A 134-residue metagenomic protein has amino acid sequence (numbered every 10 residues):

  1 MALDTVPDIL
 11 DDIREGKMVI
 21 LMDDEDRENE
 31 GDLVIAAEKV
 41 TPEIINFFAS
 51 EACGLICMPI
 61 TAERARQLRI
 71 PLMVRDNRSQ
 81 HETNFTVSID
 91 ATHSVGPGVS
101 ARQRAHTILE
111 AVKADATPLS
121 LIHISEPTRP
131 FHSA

Functional and structural regions predicted by a protein language model:
M1-E30, V34-E43: N-terminal, positively charged regions that mediate nucleic acid binding
A2, D11-R14, E25-E28, F48-S50 (+2 more regions): Solvent-exposed alpha-helices and their adjacent loops that cap or buttress functional pockets in soluble metabolic
D11-M18, S50-C53, T92, A114: Generic secondary-structure signature for well-ordered alpha-helical cores
I20-D23, C57-I60, H81, V87-I89 (+3 more regions): General beta-strand structural signal in soluble alpha/beta enzymes
D24-D26, K39, I60-E63, T92 (+1 more regions): Short, ordered loop/turn segments at secondary-structure junctions
E43-R102: Glycine-rich, N-terminal phosphate-binding loop and its surrounding beta-alpha-beta segment
A101-K113: Acidic, glycine-rich flexible loop/linker segments
I122-A134: Single conserved hydrophobic/aromatic residue that forms the stacking wall/gate of nucleotide- or nucleobase-binding
